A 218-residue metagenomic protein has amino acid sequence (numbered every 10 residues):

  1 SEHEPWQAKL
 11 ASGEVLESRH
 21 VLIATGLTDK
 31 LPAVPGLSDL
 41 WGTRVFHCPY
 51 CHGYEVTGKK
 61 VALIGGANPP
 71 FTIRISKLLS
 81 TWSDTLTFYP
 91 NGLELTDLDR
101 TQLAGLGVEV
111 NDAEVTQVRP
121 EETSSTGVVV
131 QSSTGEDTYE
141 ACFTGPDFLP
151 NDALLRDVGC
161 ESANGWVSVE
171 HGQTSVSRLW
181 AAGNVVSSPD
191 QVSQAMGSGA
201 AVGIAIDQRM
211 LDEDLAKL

Functional and structural regions predicted by a protein language model:
S1-K59, V129-S132, A141-F143, V167-E170 (+1 more regions): FAD-binding core/adjacent interface of flavoenzyme oxidoreductases
S1-K9, V15-L16, T81-S168, L211-L218: A Rossmann-like FAD-binding core segment of flavoenzymes
L27-D29, N68, D147-L149: Short glycine-rich anion-binding loops that position phosphate/pyrophosphate groups of nucleotides and phosphorylated
A33, D39-E55, P146-Q191, A201: FAD-site-proximal beta/loop scaffold in flavoenzymes
V45, V61-A62, L86, L179: Conserved hydrophobic helix-helix packing surfaces used for dimerization/oligomerization
Y50, G66, N91-L93, N184: Cofactor-binding loop segments of dinucleotide-utilizing enzymes, especially the Rossmann-like FAD- and NAD(P)+-binding
K59-S80: Rossmann-like NAD(P)H-binding beta-loop-alpha module
I73-S76, A182-L218: A conserved FAD-binding loop/helix module that cradles the flavin
